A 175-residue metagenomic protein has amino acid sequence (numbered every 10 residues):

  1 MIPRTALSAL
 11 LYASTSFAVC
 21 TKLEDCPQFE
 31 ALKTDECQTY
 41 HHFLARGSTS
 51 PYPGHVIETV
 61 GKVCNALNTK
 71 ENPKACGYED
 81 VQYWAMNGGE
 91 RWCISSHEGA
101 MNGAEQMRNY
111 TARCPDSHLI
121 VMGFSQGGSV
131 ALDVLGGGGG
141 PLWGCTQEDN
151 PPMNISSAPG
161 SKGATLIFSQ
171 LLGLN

Functional and structural regions predicted by a protein language model:
M1, A13, L67, A164-I167: Generic low-polarity alpha-helical segments
M1-C20: Fungal secretory targeting signals
I2, G47, G99, G136-G139: Glycine-centered flexibility motif
I2-P3, L44, V81-G88, F124 (+1 more regions): Broad hydrophobic/π-residue packing in well-ordered secondary structure
S8-A9, V81, G140: Intrinsically disordered regions, especially transient/low-confidence alpha-helical propensity segments and coil-helix
A13, T49, L171-L172: Conserved beta-strand elements of beta-rich interaction domains across eukaryotes, especially beta-propellers
T21-H118: Active-site catalytic motif of lipid deacylating hydrolases and related acyltransferases
G103-N175: Serine-dependent carboxylesterase/thioesterase catalytic core of lipase-like alpha/beta-hydrolase/SGNH enzymes
